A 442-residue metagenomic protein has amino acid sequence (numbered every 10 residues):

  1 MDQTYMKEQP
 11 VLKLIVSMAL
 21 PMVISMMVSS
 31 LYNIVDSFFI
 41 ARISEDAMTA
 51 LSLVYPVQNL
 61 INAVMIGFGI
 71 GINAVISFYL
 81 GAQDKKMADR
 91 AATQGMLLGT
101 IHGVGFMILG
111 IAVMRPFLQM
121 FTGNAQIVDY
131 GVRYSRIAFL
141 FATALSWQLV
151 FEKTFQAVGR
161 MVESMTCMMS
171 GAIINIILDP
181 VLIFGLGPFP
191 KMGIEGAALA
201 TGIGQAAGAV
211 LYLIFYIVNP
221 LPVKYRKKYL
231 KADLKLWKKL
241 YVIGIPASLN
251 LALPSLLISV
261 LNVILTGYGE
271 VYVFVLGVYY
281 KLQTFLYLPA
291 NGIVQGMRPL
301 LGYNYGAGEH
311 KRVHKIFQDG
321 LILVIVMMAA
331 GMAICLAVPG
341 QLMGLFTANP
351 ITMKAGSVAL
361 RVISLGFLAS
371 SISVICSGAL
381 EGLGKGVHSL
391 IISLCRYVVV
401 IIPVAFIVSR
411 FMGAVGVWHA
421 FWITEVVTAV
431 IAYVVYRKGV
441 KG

Functional and structural regions predicted by a protein language model:
M1-A19, I76-T143, F189-I245, L301-G366 (+1 more regions): Short alpha-helical transmembrane segments in multi-pass integral membrane proteins
E8, L12-L31, V35, V57-V64 (+7 more regions): Residue-level signal for short hydrophobic patches within transmembrane helices of multi-pass membrane transporters
S17-D36, I137, G171, G204-G208 (+3 more regions): Transmembrane helical elements of multi-pass membrane transporters/channels
M27, L31-T49, L118-A125, V181-M192 (+4 more regions): Helix-terminus/linker motif at the lipid-water interface of multi-pass membrane proteins
V28, Y32, I61-M65, G105 (+15 more regions): Residue-level hotspots within pore-lining transmembrane alpha-helices of multi-pass secondary transporters
M48-I108, L145-S164, N262, V275-P339 (+2 more regions): Small-residue-rich hydrophobic transmembrane alpha-helices
L60-A63, M107, N175-P180, A209-L213 (+4 more regions): Hydrophobic transmembrane alpha-helices of multi-pass small-molecule transporters
G69, N73, A138-Q156, S164-A172 (+5 more regions): Short runs within selected transmembrane alpha-helices of multi-pass transporters and secretion channels
